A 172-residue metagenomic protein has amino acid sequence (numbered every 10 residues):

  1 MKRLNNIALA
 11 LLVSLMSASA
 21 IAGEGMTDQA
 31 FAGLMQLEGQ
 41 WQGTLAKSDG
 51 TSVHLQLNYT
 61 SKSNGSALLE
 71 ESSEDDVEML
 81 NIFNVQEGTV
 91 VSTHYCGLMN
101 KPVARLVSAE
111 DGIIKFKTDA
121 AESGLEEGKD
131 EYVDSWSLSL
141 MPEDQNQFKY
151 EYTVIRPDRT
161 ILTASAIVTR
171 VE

Functional and structural regions predicted by a protein language model:
M1-A8: Bacterial N-terminal signal peptides that target proteins for export
A8-A18: Bacterial N-terminal signal peptides
G23-E24, S108-D111, Q145-E172: Edge beta-strand at a domain terminus
E24-D28, G43-K129: Central antiparallel beta-sheet cores of small beta-barrel/beta-sandwich binding domains
G25-Q40, M141: N-terminal helix-cap/turn-to-beta initiation motif at the start of protein domains
E38-T44, Y150: A short, Trp-centered hydrophobic/proline-enriched beta-strand micro-motif
G128, S137-P142: Exposed beta-sheet edge/beta-hairpin loop segments within beta-rich domains
E131-V133: Charged helix-capping and loop-helix junction motifs
